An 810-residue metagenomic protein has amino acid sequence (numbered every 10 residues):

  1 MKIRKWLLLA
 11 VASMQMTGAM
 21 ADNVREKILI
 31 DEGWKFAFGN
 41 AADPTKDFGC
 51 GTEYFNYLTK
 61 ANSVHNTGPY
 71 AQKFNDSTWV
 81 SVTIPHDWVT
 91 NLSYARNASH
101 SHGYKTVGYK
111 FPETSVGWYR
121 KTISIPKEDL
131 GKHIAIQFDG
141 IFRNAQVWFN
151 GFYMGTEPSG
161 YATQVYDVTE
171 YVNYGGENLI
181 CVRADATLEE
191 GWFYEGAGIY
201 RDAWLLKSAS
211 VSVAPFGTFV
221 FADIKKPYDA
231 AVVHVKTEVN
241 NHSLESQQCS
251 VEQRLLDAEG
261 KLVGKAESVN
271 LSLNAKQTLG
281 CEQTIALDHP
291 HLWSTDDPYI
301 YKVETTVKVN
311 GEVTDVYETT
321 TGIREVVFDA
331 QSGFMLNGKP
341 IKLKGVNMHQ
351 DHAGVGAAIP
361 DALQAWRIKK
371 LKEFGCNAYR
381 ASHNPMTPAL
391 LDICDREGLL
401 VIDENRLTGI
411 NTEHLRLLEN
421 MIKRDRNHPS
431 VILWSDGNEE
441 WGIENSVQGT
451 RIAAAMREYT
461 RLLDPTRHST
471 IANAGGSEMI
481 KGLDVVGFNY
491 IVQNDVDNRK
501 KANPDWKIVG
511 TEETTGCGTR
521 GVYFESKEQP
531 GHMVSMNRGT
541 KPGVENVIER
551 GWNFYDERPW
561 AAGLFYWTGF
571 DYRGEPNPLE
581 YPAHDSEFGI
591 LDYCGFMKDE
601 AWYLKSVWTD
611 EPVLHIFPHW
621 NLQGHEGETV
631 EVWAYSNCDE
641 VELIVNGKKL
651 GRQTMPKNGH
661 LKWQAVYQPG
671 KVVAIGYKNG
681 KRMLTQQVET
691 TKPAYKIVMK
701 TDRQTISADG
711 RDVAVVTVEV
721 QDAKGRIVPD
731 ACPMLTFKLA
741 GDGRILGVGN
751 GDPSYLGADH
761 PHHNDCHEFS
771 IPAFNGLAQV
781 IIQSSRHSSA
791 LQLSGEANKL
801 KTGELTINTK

Functional and structural regions predicted by a protein language model:
D22-Q137, E190, G196-I199, F570 (+1 more regions): Extended carbohydrate-recognition surfaces in non-catalytic/accessory domains of CAZymes and lectin-like proteins
A37-A41, W88-A95, Y109-A222, H242-S243 (+5 more regions): Accessory beta-strand-rich segments of carbohydrate-active enzymes
F38, F48-K73, F152, E157 (+5 more regions): Extended substrate-binding grooves/exosites of carbohydrate-active enzymes
V168-E170, E282-L292, W663-Y667, N764-R786: Short, hydrophobic beta-strand segments
N173-G175, K236-D329, H660-G670, K678 (+1 more regions): Extended acidic/polar, glycine-enriched regions that form or flank non-catalytic beta-rich accessory modules
V235-V239, T306, P618, V630-S636 (+5 more regions): Beta-strand-rich structural segments
Q247-E252, T295-K302, N637-D639, I644-K648 (+3 more regions): Short flexible loop/turn segments that cap and initiate beta-strands
V316-T321, K681-K692, K801-T809: Edge beta-strands of extracellular beta-sandwich domains
